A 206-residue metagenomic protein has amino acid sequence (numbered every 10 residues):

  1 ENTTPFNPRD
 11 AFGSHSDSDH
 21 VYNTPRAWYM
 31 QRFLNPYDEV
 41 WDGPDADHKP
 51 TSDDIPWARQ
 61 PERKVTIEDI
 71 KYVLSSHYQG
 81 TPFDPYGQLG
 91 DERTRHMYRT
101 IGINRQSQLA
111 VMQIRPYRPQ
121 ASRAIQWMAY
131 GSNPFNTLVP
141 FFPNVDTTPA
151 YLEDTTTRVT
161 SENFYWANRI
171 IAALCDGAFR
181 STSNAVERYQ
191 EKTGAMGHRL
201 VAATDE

Functional and structural regions predicted by a protein language model:
E1-E206: C-terminus-biased signal that marks the final domain/tail of proteins
